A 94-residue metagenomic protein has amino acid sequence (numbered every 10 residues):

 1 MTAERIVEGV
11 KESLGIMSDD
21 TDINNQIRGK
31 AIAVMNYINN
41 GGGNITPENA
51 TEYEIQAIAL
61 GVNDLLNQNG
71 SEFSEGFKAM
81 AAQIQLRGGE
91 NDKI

Functional and structural regions predicted by a protein language model:
M1-I94: Divalent metal-cofactor coordination and adjacent catalytic microenvironments
